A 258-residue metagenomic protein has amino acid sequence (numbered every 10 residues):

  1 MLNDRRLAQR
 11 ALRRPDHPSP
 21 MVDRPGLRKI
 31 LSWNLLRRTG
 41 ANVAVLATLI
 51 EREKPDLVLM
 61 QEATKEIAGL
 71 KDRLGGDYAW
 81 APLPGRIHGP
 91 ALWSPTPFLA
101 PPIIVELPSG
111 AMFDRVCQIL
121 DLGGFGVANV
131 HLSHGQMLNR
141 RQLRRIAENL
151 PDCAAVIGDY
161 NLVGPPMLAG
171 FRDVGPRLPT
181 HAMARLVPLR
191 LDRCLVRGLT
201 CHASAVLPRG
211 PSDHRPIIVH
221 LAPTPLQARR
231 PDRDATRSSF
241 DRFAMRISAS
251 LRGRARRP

Functional and structural regions predicted by a protein language model:
M1-D16, L57-F125, L207-R209: Structured beta-strand-rich core segments of catalytic domains in phosphoester-bond hydrolases
M1-R73, T224-P258: N-terminal, active-site-proximal structural segment of metallo-dependent hydrolase catalytic domains
P20-I30, P95-L99, M112-N129, L221-Q227: Beta-strand-turn-beta hairpins that frame and shape the catalytic cleft of phosphate-ester-processing enzymes
K29-L35, V45-A68, V127-V130, I146-A169 (+3 more regions): Active-site beta-strand/loop signature of hydrolases that rely on acidic residues for catalysis
T39-A41, G85, G110-M112, Q136-L138 (+1 more regions): Solvent-exposed loop/turn segments connecting transmembrane beta-strands in outer-membrane beta-barrel proteins
R86-P101, L122, L186-C201, L221-P223: Conserved beta strand-loop-helix elements of the APE1-like EEP
S109-L150: Internal catalytic-core helix/loop-beta-alpha segment that presents or stabilizes conserved functional determinants
Q136-A203, P208-R209, R230-P258: Metal-dependent phosphoesterases centered on the DNase I-like endonuclease/exonuclease/phosphatase
